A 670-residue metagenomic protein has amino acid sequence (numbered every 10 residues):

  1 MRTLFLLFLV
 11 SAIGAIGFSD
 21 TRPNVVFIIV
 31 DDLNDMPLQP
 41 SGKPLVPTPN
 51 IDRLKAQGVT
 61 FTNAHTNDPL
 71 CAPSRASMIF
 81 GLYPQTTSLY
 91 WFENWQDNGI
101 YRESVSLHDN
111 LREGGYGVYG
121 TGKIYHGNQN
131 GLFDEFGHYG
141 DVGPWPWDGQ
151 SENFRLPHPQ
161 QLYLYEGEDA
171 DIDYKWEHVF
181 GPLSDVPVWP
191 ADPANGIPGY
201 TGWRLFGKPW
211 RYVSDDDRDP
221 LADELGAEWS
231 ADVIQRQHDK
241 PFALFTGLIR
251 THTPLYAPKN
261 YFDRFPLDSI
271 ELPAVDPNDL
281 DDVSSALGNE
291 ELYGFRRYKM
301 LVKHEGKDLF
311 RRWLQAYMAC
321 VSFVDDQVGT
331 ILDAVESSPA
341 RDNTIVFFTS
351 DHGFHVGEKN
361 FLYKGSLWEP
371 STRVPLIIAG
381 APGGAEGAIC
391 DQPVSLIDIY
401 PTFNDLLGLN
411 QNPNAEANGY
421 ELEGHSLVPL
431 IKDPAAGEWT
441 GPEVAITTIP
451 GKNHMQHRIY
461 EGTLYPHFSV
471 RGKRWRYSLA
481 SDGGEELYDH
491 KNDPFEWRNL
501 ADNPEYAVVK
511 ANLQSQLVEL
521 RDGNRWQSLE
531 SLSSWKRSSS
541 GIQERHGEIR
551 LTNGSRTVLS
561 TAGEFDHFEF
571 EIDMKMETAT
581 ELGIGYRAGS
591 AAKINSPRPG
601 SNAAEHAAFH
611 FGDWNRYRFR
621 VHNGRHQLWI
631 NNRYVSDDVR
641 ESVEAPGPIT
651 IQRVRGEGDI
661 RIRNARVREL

Functional and structural regions predicted by a protein language model:
R2, F8, F18-A480, G484-E485 (+1 more regions): Formylglycine-dependent sulfatase
A12-G14: N-terminal signal peptide c-region/cleavage motif recognized by signal peptidases
A379-A381, H490, N664-L670: Short beta-strand-to-coil "C-cap" segments at the C-terminal boundary of structured domains/repeats, marking
K452, P494, L520-G523, R668: Hydrophobic alpha-helical segments
H490-R498, E644-G647: Short helix/strand-capping connector loops at secondary-structure junctions
V508-L520, R663-E669: In a subset of proteins, long, contiguous C-terminal domains/tails are tracked
G523-L670: Carbohydrate-interacting regions of secretory-pathway proteins
